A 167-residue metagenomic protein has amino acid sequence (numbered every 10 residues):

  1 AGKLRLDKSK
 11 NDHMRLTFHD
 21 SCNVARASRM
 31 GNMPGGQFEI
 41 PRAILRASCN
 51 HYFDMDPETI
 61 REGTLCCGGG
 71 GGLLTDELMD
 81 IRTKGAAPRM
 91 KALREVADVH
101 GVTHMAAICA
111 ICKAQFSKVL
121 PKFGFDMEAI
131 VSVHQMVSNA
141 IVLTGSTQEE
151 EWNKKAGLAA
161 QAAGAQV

Functional and structural regions predicted by a protein language model:
A1-V167: Iron-sulfur cluster-binding electron-transfer modules in prokaryotic oxidoreductases
